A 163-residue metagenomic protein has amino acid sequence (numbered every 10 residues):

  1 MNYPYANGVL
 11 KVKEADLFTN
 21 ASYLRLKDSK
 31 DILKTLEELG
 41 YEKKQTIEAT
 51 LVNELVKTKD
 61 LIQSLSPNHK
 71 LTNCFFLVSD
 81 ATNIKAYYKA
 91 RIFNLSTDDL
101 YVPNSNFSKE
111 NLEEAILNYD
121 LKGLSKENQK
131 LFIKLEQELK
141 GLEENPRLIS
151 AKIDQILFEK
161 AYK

Functional and structural regions predicted by a protein language model:
M1-K163: N-terminal domain-start signal
